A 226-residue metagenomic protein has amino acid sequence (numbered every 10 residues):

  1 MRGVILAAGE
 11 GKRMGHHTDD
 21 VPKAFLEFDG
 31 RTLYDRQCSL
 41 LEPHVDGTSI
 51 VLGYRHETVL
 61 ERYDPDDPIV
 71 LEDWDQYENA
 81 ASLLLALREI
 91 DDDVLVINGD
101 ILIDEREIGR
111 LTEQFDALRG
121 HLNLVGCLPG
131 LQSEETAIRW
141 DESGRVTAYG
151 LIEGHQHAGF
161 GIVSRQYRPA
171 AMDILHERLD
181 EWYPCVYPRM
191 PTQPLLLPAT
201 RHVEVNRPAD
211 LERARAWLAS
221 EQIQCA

Functional and structural regions predicted by a protein language model:
M1-G3, Q156-A226: Conserved alpha/beta core of the MobA/IspD/sugar-nucleotide pyrophosphorylase nucleotidyltransferase superfamily
R2-I5, R13, E27, R31-V96: Conserved N-terminal catalytic core of the sugar/cofactor nucleotidyltransferase
G9, D100, R207: Active-site glycine-centered loops adjacent to acidic/histidine catalytic or metal-binding residues that shape
M14, V59-L60, L111, A171 (+1 more regions): Hydrophobic packing residues within well-ordered alpha-helices of enzyme cores
D19-A24: Short alpha-helical oligomerization interface
F25, P68-I69, N123-L124, T192-L196 (+1 more regions): Conserved beta-strand scaffold positions in the cores of enzyme catalytic domains, especially in NTP/NDP-utilizing
V59-W140: Conserved beta-loop-beta/alpha segment of the NTase-like Rossmann-fold superfamily that binds/positions NTPs
D104-Y183: Conserved core of the sugar-phosphate nucleotidyltransferase
